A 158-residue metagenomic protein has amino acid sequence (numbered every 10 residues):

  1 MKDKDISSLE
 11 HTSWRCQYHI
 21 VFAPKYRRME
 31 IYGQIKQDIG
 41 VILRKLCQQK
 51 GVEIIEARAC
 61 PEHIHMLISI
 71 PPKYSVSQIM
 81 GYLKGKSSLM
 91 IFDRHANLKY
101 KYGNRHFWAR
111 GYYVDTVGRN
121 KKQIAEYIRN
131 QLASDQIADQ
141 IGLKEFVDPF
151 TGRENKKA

Functional and structural regions predicted by a protein language model:
M1-A158: Basic nucleic-acid-binding interfaces
